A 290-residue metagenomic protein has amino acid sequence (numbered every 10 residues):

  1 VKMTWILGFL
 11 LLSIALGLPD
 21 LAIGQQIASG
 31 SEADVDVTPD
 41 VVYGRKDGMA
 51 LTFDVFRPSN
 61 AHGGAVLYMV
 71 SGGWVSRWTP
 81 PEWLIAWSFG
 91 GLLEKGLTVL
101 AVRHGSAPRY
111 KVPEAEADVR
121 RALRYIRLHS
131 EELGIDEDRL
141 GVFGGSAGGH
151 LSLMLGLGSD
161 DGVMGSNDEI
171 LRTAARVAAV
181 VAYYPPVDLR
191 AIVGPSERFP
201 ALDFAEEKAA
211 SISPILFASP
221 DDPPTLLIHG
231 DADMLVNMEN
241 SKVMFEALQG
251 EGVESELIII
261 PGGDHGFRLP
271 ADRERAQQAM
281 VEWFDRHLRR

Functional and structural regions predicted by a protein language model:
Q26-A61: N-terminal cap/lid segment of alpha/beta-hydrolase-fold proteins
D54, I228, M238-R290: C-terminal catalytic histidine-bearing segment of alpha/beta-hydrolase fold enzymes
G63-G73: Short beta-strand element of the alpha/beta-hydrolase
G73-S76, P80, V99, Y125: Serine-hydrolase catalytic-loop signature spanning alpha/beta hydrolases and amidase-signature enzymes
P80-L100: Short amphipathic alpha-helix adjacent to the substrate-entry channel of hydrolases
R121-G194, A209: Primarily recognizes the serine-hydrolase "nucleophile elbow" in alpha/beta-hydrolase and SGNH/GDSL folds
S166-N167, D203-F217, D222-P223: Active-site nucleophile elbow and catalytic-triad environment of alpha/beta-hydrolase enzymes
L227-H229, D233: Short beta-strand/loop motif that positions the catalytic acidic residue of the alpha/beta-hydrolase fold
